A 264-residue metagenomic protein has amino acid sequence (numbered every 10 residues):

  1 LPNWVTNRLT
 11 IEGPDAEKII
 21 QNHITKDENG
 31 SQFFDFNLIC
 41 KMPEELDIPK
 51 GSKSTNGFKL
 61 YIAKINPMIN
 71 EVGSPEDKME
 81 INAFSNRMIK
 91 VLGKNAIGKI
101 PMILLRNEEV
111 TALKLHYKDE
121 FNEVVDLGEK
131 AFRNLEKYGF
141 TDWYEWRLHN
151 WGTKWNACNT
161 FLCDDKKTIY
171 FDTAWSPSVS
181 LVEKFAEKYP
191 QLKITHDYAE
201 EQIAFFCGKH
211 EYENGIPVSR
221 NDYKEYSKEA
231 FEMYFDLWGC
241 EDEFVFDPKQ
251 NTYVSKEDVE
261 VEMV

Functional and structural regions predicted by a protein language model:
L1-V264: Intrinsic low-complexity, intrinsically disordered or marginally ordered coil/linker segments
